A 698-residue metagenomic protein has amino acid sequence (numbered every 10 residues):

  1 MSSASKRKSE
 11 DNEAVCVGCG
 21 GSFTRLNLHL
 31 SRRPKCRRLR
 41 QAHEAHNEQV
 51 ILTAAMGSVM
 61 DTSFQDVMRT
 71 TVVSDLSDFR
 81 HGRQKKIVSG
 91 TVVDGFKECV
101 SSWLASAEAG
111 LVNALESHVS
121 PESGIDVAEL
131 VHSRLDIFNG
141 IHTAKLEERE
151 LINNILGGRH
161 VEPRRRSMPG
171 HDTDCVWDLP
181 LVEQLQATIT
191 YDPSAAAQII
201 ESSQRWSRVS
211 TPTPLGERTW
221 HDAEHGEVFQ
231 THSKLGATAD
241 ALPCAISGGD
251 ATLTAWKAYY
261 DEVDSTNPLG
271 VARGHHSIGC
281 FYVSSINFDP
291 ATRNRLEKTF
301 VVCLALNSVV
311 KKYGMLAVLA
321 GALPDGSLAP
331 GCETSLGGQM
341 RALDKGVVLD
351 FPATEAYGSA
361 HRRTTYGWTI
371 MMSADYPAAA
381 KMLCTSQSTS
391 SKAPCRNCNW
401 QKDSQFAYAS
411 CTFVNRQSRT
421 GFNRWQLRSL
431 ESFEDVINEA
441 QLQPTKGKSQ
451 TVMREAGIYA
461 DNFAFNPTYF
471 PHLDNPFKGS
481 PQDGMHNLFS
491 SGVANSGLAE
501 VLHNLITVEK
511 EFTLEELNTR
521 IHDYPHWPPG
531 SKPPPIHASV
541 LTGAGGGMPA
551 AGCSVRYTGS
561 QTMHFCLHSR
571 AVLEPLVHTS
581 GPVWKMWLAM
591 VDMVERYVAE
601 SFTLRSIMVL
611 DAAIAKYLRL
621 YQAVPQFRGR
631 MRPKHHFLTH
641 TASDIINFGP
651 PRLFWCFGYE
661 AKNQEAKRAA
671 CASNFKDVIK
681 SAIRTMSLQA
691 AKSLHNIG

Functional and structural regions predicted by a protein language model:
K8-N12, T24-E48: C-terminal recognition-helix end and immediately following basic linker of small zinc-binding "finger" domains
E10, R69-D78, T292-V310, G545-M548 (+2 more regions): Surface-exposed beta-strand-to-loop junctions that form interaction patches on eukaryotic regulatory domains
R25, Q84, V88, G95-E98 (+5 more regions): Amphipathic alpha-helical/coiled-coil segments positioned at domain termini
F64-P180: Long, charge-dense tracts
N153-I155, H160, R164-V263, P330-L576: Charged (Asp/Glu and Lys/Arg) segments that form or flank catalytic channels of large polymer- and nucleotide-handling
C280-L349: Compact, glycine/acidic-enriched structural inserts
G581-Y621: Extended, well-ordered alpha-helical scaffold/bundle regions in very large, multi-domain proteins
